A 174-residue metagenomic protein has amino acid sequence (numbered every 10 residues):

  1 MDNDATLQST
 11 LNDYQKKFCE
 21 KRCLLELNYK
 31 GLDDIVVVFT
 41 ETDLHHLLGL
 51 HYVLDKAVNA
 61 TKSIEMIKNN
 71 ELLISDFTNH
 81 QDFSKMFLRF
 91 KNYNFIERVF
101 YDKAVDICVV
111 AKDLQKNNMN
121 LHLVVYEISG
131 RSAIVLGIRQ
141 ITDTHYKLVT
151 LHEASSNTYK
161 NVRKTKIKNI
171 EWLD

Functional and structural regions predicted by a protein language model:
M1-L123: An acidic, glycine-rich, mixed-charge low-complexity segment common to nucleic-acid enzymes
N92-D174: Conserved binding-pocket/active-site segment within a compact domain
